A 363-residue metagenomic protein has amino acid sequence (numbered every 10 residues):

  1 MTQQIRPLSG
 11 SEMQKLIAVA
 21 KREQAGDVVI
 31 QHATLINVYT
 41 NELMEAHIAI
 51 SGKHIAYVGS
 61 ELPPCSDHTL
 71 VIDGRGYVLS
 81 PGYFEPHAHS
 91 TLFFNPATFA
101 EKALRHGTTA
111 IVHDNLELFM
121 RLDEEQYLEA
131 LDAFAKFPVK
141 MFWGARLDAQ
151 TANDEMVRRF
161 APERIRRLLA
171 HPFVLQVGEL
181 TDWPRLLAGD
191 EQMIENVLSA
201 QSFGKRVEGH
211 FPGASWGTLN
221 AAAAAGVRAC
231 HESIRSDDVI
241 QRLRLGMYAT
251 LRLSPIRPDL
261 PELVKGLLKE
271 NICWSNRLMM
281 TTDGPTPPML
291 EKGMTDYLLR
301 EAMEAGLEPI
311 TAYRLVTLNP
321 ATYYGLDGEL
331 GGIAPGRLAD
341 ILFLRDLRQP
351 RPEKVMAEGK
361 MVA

Functional and structural regions predicted by a protein language model:
T2-A20, Q24, T98-G204, E270-N271: Divalent-metal coordination cores built from histidine and acidic residues
Q4-S80: Histidine-rich, glycine-flanked metal-binding segment
A33, K53, G76, H87 (+6 more regions): Divalent metal-coordination and catalytic microenvironments
Y77-F99: Di-metal (Zn2+ and/or Mg2+/Mn2+) metal-binding site signature of metallo-dependent hydrolases with the MBL/beta-CASP
G82-S90, I111-H113, M141-A145, L175-E179 (+4 more regions): Hydrophobic faces of well-ordered beta-strands that scaffold small-molecule active sites in alpha/beta enzyme cores
N95-P96, E124, G189, W216-A223 (+2 more regions): Histidine/acidic-residue-rich catalytic or RNA/ligand-binding cores of hydrolases and nuclease-related proteins
E179-R235, L253: Divalent metal-binding pocket/active-site signature
S202, L267-P350, M356: His/Asp/Glu-enriched, well-ordered alpha-helical/loop segment that forms or immediately abuts the divalent-metal
